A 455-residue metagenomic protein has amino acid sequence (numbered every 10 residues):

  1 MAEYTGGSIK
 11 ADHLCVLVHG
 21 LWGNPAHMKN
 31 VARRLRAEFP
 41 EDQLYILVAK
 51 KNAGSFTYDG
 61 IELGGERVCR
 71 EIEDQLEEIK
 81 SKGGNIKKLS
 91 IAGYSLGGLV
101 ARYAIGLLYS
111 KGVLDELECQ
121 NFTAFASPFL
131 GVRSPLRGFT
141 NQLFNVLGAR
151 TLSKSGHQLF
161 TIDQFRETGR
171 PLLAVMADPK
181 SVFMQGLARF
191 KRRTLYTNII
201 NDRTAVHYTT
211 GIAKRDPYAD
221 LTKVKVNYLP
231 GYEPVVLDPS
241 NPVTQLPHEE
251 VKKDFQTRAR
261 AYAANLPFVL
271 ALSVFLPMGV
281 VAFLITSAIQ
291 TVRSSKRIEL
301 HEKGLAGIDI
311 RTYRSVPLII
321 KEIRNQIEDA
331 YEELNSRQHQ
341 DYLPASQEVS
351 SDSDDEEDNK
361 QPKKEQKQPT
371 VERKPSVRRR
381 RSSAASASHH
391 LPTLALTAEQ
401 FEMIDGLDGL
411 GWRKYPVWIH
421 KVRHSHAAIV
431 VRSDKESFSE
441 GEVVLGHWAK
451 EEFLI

Functional and structural regions predicted by a protein language model:
M1-Y4, L21, R34, Q75-I79 (+2 more regions): Eukaryotic intrinsically disordered and solvent-exposed regulatory patches
A2-G54: Short, surface-exposed "cap/lid" segments of acyl-processing enzymes
A2-G7, E41, G131-R133, Q142-N145 (+1 more regions): Extended, polar/charged low-complexity intrinsically disordered and coiled-coil segments in eukaryotic
G7-C15, Q43-N52, S81-G84, T123-F125 (+2 more regions): Surface-exposed beta-strand-to-loop junctions that form interaction patches on eukaryotic regulatory domains
H13-V16, A26-N30, R34, L63 (+9 more regions): Acidic, Ser/Thr-rich intrinsically disordered and amphipathic helical segments
H19, G65-P171, K191: Serine-dependent carboxylesterase/thioesterase catalytic core of lipase-like alpha/beta-hydrolase/SGNH enzymes
A26-R33, Y58-G64, Y103-L107, S134-T140 (+2 more regions): Short coil/turn segments at secondary-structure boundaries
I46-G54, K82-S90, A213, I298-E302: Short amphipathic alpha-helical segments embedded in low-complexity Lys/Glu-rich regions
